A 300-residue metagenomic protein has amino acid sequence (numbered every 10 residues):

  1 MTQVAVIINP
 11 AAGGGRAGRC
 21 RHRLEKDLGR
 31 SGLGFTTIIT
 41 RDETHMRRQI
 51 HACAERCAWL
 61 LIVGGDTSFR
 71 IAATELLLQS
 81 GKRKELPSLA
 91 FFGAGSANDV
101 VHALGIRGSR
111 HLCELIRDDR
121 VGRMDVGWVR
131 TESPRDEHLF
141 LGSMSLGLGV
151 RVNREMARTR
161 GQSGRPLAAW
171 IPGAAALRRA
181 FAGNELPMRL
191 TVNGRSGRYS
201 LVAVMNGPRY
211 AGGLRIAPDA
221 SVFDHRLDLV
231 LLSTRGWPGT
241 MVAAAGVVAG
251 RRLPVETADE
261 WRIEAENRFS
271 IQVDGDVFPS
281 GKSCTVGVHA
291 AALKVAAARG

Functional and structural regions predicted by a protein language model:
M1-V63, R70, T74-E75, H111: ATP/NTP phosphate-donor binding region
P10, V63-G65, F92-A94, N206: Glycine-rich beta-strand-to-loop/alpha-helix junction loops that act as flexible
A17, I71-A73, V100-A103, R151 (+2 more regions): Short glycine-/acidic-enriched loop or helix-start segments at secondary-structure transitions that form or flank
S31, T40, L77-S200: Catalytic core of DAGKc-family lipid kinases
S145, G149, A203-I216, V277: Glycine-rich phosphate/pyrophosphate-binding beta-alpha loops
G149-V152, R198, R209-G213, W237-M241: Short acidic/glycine-rich loop or secondary-structure boundary segments that cap or lie
R160-W170, G212-P238: Gly/Ser/Thr-rich active-site loops/lids in small-molecule metabolic enzymes that frequently grip phosphoryl groups
T191-S196, S221-G300: ATP/nucleoside-binding phosphotransfer catalytic cores, i.e., glycine-rich phosphate-binding loops
